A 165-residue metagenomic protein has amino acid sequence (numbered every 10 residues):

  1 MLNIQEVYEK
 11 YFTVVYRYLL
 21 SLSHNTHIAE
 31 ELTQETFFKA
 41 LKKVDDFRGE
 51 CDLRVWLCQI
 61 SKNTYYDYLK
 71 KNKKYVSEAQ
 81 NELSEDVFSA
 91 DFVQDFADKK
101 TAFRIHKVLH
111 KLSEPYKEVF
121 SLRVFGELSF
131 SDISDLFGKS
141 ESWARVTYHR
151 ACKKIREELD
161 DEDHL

Functional and structural regions predicted by a protein language model:
M1-R17: A short, charge-rich alpha-helical start-of-domain segment used by transcription regulators
V7-E9, T26-K42: Conserved RNAP core-binding helix
V15, L19, L57, S61-L69: Hydrophobic-face residues of short alpha-helical interaction/recognition segments
E31-F38, C51-N63, V146: Structural recognition of an alpha-helix C-terminal capping motif at a helix-to-coil junction
F37-D52, K71-N72: Sigma70-family region 2
Y75-D98: Internal acidic/polar
V119-R123: A short pre-motif secondary-structure segment
D135-E162: DNA-recognition helix of helix-turn-helix
